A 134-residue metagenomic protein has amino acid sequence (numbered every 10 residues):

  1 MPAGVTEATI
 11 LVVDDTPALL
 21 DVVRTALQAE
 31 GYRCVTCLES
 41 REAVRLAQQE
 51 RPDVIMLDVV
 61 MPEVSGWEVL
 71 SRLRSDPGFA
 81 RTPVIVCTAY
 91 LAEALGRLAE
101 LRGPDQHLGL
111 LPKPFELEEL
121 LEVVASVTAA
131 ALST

Functional and structural regions predicted by a protein language model:
M1-T9, E116-T134: Non-catalytic signal-transmission and effector/linker regions of two-component phosphorelay proteins
D21-A29: Charged docking surfaces used in two-component/phosphorelay signaling
T36-R45, G66: Helix N-cap/capping motif at the beta->alpha junctions
R45, W67-A80: Short amphipathic alpha-helix used as the core "switch/output" element in two-component signaling
E50-M56: Active-site beta3 strand of CheY-like receiver
M61: Receiver (REC) domain active-site loop signature in two-component systems and cognate sites in sensor histidine kinases
E68, L91-P112, E118, E122: Alpha4 helix (beta4-alpha4-beta5 surface) of REC/receiver domains from two-component response regulators
